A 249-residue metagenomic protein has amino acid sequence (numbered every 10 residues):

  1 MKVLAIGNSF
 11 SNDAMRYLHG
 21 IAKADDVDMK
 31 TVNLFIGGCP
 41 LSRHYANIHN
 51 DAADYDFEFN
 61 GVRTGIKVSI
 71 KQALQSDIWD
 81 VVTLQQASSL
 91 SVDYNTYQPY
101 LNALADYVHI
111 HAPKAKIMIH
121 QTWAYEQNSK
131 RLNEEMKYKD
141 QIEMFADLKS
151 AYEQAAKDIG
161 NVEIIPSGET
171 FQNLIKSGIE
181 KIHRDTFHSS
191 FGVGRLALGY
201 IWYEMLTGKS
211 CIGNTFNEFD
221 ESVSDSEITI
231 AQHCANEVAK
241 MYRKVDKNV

Functional and structural regions predicted by a protein language model:
M1-K2, I159: Secondary-structure boundary/capping motif
K2-L4, F10-Q98: Conserved SGNH/GDSL esterase-like catalytic core that processes O-acyl groups on lipids and polysaccharides
V68-G192, E204, G213: Alpha-helical cap/lid subdomain in secreted, periplasmic, or secretory-pathway luminal O-acyl-processing enzymes
T186-S189, V193, G199-V249: Conserved catalytic region of serine esterases and O-acyltransferases that act on ester linkages in lipids
